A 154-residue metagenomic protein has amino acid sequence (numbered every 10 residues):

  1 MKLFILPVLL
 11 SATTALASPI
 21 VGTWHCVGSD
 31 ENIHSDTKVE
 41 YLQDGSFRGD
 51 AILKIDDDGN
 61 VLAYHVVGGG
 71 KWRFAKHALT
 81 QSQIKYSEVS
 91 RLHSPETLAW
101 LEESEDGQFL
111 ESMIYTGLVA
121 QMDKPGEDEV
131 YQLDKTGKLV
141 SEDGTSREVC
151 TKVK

Functional and structural regions predicted by a protein language model:
K2-T14: Sec-dependent N-terminal signal peptides
A17-A75, T80-K154: Lipid interaction determinants
